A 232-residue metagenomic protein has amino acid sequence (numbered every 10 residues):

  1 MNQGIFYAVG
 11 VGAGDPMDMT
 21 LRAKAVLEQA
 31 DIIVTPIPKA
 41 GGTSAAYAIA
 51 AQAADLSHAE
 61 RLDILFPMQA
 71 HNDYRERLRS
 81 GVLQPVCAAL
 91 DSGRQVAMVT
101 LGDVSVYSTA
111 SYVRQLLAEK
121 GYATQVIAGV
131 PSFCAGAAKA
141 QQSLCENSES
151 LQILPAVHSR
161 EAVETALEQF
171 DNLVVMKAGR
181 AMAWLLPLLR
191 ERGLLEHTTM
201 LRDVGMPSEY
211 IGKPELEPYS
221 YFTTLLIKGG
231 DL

Functional and structural regions predicted by a protein language model:
M1-M17, L21-A123, I211-L216, T223-D231: Class I S-adenosyl-L-methionine
F6, L167-L232: A contiguous loop/helix-start segment that scaffolds small-molecule binding in enzyme catalytic cores
G10, P38, P155, V174-A178: Glycine-rich anion-binding loop/nest that anchors nucleotide
A13-P16, V157-S159, G179-A181, M206: Short beta->alpha connector loops
T35, D63, M98-T100, V126-G129 (+3 more regions): General beta-strand structural signal in soluble alpha/beta enzymes
A40-T43, P131-C134, M182-A183, M206-S208: Short gly/pro/ser/thr-enriched loop/turn and capping motifs at secondary-structure boundaries
S80, Q84-C87, R160, E164 (+1 more regions): Amphipathic, non-transmembrane alpha-helical secondary structure
S105-E168, L216, G230: Class I SAM-dependent methyltransferase SAM-binding "motif I" and its flanking Rossmann-like core
